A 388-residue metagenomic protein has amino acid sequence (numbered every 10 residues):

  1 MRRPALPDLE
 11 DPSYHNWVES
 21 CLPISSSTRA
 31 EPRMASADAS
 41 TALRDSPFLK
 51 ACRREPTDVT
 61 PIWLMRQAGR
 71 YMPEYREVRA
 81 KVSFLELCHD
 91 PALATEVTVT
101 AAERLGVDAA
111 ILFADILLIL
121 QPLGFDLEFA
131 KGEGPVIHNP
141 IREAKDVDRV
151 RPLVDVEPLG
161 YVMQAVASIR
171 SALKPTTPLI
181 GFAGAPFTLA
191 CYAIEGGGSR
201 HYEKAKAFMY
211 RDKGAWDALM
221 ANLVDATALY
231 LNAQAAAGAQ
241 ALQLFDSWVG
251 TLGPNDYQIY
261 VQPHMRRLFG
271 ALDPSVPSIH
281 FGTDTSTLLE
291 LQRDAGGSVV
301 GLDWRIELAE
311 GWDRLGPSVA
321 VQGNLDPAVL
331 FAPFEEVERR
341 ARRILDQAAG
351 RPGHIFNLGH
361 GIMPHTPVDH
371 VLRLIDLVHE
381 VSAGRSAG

Functional and structural regions predicted by a protein language model:
C21, R29-F125, F129-K131, R266-R267 (+3 more regions): N-terminal basic, low-complexity leaders that serve as flexible interaction/assembly modules and, when applicable, as
A51-Q67, V107-I137, E157-H201: Glycine-rich, aromatic-flanked loop segments that form ligand/cofactor-binding clefts across common enzyme folds
R76, V82-L93, D148-G160, A167: Basic, amphipathic N-terminal segments that precede the first structured/catalytic domain
V78-K81, L127-L153, Y202-A207: Glycine-/small-residue-rich beta-strand-loop submotif within the FAD-binding core of flavoenzymes
P158-G388: Active-site loop segments of alpha/beta catalytic cores
